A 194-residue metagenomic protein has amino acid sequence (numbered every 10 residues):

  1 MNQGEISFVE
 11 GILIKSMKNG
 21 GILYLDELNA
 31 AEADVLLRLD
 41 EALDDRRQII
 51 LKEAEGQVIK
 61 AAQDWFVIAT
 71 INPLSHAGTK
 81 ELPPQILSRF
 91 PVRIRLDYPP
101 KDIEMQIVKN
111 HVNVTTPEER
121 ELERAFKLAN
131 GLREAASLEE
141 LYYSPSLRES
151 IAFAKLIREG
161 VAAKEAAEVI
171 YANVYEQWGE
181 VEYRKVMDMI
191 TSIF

Functional and structural regions predicted by a protein language model:
M1-F194: C-terminal regulatory/interaction module of P-loop NTP-utilizing enzymes
